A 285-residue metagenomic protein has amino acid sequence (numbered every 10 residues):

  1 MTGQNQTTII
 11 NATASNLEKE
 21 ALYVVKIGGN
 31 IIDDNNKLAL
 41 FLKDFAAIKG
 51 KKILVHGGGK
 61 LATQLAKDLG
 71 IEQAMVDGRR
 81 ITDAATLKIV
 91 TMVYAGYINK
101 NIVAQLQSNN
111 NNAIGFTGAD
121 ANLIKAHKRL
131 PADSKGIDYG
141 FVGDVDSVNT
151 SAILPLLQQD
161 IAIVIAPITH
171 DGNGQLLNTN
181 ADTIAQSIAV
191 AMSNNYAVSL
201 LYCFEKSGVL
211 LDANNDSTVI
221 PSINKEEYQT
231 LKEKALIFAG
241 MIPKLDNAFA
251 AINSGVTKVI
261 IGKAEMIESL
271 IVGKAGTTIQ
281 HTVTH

Functional and structural regions predicted by a protein language model:
T2-H285: C-terminal catalytic "cap/lid" subdomain
